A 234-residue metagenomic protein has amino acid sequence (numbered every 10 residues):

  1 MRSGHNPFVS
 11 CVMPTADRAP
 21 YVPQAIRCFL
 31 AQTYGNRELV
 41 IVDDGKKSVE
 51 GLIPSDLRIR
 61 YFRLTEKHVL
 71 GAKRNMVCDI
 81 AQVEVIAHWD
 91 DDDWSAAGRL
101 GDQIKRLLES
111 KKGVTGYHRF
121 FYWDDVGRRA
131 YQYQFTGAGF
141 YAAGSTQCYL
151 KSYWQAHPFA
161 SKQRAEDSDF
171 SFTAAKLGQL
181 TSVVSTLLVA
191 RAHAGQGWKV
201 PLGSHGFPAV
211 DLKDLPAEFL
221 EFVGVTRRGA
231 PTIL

Functional and structural regions predicted by a protein language model:
P7-S10, E38, D169: Cell-envelope/extracellular polymer assembly enzymes that use nucleotide-activated donors
R27-N36: Short, acidic, metal-binding catalytic loop of nucleotide-sugar glycosyltransferases
G35, I41-G51, D90: A conserved acidic beta->alpha catalytic loop
L64-A81: Glycine-rich, basic loop-to-helix element that forms the pyrophosphate-binding segment of sugar-nucleotide handling
Q82-E84, A142-H157: Conserved nucleotide-sugar donor-binding and metal-coordinating catalytic region shared by glycosyltransferases
V83-S95: Short beta-strand-to-loop acidic/aromatic patch adjacent to the donor-nucleotide binding site
G98-R129: Conserved donor NDP-sugar-binding/catalytic core segment of glycosyltransferases
R164-F170: Acidic donor-binding loop at a coil-to-helix junction in glycosyltransferase catalytic cores that engages
